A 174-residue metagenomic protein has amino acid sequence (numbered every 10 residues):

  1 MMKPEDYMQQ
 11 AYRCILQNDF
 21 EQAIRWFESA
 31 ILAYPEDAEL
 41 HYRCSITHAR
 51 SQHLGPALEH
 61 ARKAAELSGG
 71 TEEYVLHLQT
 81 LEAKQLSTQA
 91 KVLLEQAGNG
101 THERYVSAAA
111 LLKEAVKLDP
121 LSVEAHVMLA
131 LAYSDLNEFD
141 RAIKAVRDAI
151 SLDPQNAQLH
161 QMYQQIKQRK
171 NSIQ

Functional and structural regions predicted by a protein language model:
E5, E39, E72-E73, H77 (+3 more regions): Start-of-helix register in tetratricopeptide repeats
E28-L32, A65-E66, A110-K117, D148-S151: Conserved structural position within tetratricopeptide repeats
